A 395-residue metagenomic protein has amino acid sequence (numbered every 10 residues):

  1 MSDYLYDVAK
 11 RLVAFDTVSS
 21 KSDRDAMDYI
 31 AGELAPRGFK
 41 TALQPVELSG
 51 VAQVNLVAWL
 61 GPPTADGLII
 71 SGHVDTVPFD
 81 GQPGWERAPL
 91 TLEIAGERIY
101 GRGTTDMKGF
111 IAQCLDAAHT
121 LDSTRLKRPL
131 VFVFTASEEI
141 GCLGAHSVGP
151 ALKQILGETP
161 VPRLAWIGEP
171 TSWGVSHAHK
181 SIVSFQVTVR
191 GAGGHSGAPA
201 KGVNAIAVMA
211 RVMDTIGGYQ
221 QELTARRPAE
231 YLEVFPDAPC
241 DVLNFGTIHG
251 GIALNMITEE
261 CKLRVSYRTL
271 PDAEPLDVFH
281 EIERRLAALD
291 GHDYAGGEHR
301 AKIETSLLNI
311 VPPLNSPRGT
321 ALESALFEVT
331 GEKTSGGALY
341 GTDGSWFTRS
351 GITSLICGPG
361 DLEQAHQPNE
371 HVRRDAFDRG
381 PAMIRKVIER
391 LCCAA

Functional and structural regions predicted by a protein language model:
M1-R102, T120-K127, D361: Acidic/His- and Gly-rich active-site-bordering loop/insert found across diverse amide/peptide-bond hydrolases
R37, D122-L126, L156-E158, L289-E298: Short helix-capping segments at alpha-helix termini
A52-L56, V183-F185, C261: Short beta-strand micro-motifs in enzyme catalytic cores
V74, P170, Y340: Active-site metal-binding loops of divalent metal-dependent hydrolases
I99, T104-T105, G109-G218, D237-P239 (+2 more regions): Fold-level recognition of mixed alpha/beta catalytic cores in primary-metabolism enzymes, strongest
Q186-A395: Metal-dependent amide/peptide-bond hydrolase catalytic core, centered on the "pita-bread" metallohydrolase fold
